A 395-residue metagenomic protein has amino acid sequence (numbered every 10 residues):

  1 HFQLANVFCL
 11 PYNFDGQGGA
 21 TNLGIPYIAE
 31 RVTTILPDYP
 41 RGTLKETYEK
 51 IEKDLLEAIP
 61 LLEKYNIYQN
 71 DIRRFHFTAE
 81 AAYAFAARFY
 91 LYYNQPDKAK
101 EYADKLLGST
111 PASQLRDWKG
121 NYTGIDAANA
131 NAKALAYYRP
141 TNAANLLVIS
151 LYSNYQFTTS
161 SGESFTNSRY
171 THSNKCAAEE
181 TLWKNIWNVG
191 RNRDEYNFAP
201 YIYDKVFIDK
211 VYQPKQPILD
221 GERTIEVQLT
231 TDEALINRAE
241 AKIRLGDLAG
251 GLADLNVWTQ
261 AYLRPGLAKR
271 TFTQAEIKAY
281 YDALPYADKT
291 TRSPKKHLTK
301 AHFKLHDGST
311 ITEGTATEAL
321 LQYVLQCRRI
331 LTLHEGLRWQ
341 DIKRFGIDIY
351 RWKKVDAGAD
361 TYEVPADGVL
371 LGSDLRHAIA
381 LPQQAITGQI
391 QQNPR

Functional and structural regions predicted by a protein language model:
H1-K64, Y68: Aromatic-anchored glycine-rich loop motif in surface-exposed flexible loops
L4, A79, A86, T231 (+1 more regions): Structural register within alpha-helical repeat arrays
D38, N94, K100-D232, R264-T310 (+4 more regions): Hydrophobic-face positions in mid-chain alpha helices that act as interaction patches
F303-R395: C-terminal functional modules
